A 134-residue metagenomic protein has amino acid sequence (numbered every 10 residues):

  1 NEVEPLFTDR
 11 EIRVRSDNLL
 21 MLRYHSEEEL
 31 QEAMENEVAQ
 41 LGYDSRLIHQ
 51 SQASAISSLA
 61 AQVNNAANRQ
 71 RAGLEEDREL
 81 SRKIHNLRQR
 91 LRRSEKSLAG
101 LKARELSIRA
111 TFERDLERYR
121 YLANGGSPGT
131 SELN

Functional and structural regions predicted by a protein language model:
N1-E32: Short, cationic interaction patches enriched in Lys/Arg with P/S/T/G and frequent prolines that mark the mature domain
N1-L6, Q50-A60, N64: Short secondary-structure boundary segments
R10, E27, R46, D115 (+1 more regions): Generic signature of intrinsically disordered, low-complexity segments enriched in small/polar residues
R23-I56: Short, charge/polar-rich alpha-helical segments
A61-N134: Charged, long alpha-helical assembly modules
